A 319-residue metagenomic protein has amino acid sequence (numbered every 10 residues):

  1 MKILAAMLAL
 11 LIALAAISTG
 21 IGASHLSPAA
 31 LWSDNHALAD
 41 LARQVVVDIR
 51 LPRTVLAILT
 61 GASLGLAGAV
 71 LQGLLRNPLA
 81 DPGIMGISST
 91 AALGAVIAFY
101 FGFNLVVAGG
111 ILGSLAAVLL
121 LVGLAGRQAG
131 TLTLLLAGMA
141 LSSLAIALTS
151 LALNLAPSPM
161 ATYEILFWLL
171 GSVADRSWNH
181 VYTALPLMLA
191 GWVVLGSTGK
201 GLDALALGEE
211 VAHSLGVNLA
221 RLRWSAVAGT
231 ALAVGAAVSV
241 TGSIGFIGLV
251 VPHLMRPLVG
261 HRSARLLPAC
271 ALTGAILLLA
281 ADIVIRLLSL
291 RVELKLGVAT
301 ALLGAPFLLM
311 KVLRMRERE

Functional and structural regions predicted by a protein language model:
M1-E319: Alpha-helical transmembrane segments in inner-membrane proteins
